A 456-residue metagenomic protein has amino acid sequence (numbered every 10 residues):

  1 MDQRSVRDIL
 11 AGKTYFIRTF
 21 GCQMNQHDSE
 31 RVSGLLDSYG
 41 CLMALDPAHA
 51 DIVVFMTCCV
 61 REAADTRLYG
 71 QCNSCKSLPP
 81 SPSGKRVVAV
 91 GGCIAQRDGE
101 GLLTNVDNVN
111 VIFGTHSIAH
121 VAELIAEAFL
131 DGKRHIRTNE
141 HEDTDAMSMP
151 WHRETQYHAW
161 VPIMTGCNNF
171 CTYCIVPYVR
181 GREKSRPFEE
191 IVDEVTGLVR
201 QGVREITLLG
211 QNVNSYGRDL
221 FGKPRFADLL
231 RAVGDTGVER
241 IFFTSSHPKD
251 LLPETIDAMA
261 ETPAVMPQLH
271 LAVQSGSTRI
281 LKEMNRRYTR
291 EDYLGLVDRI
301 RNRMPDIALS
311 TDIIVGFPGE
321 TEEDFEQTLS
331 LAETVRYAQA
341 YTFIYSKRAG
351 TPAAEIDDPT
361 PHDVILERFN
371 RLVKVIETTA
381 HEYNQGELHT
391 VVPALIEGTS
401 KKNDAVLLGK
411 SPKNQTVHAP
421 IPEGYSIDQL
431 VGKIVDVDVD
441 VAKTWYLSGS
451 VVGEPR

Functional and structural regions predicted by a protein language model:
M1-Y216, E254, L269, E291-N302 (+4 more regions): Proteins enriched for Cys/Gly/acidic motifs involved in redox and nucleic-acid/cofactor modification
D2, E355-R456: Terminal RNA-binding accessory module
T19, S245, V273-S275, I396-G398 (+1 more regions): Flexible glycine-/small-residue-rich
C59-V60, R180-G181, L220-K223, K282-T289 (+1 more regions): Short glycine-enriched, charge-decorated loop/helix-capping segments at active-site entrances that position
K85-G92, R97, R200-E322: Conserved SAM/AdoMet-binding glycine-rich loop
E154-Y157, C167-N169, V265, S275 (+5 more regions): Short flexible coil/turn linkers enriched for glycine and charged/polar residues that connect secondary-structure
C171, I191, L208, F243 (+7 more regions): Conserved, mostly hydrophobic/aromatic
E320, Q327, V335-Y337: Contiguous mid-protein beta-loop-alpha structural module that forms a pocket-lining wall or clamp of enzyme active
